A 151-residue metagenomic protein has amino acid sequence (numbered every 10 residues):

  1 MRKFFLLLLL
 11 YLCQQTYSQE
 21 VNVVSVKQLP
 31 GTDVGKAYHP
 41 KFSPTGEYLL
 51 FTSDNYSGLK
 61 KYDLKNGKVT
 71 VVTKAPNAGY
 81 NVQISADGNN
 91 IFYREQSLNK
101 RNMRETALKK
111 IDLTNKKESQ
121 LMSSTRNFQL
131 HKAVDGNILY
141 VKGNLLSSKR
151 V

Functional and structural regions predicted by a protein language model:
M1-V21: Bacterial Sec-dependent N-terminal signal peptides
F4, Q15-T16, Y48, K110 (+1 more regions): Intrinsic disorder/low-complexity segments enriched in polar/small residues
Q19-K36, Y62-A78, K110-F128: Multi-bladed beta-propeller domains
T32-V34, T52-L59, T73-N77, E95-K109 (+2 more regions): A flexible loop/linker signature enriched in serine peptidases of the S9 family
V34-L49, P76-R94, S123-K142: Conserved beta-propeller blade repeats
